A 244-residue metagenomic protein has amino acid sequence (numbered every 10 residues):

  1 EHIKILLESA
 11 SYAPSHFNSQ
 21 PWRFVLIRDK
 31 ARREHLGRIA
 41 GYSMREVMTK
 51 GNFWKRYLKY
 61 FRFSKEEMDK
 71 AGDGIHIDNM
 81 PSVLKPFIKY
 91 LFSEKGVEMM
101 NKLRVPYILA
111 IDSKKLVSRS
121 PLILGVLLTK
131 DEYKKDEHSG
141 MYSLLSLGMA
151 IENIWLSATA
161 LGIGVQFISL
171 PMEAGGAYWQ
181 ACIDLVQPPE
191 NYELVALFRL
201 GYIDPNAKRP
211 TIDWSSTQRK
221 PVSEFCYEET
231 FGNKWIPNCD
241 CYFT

Functional and structural regions predicted by a protein language model:
E1-T244: Acidic, surface-exposed loops and disordered segments
